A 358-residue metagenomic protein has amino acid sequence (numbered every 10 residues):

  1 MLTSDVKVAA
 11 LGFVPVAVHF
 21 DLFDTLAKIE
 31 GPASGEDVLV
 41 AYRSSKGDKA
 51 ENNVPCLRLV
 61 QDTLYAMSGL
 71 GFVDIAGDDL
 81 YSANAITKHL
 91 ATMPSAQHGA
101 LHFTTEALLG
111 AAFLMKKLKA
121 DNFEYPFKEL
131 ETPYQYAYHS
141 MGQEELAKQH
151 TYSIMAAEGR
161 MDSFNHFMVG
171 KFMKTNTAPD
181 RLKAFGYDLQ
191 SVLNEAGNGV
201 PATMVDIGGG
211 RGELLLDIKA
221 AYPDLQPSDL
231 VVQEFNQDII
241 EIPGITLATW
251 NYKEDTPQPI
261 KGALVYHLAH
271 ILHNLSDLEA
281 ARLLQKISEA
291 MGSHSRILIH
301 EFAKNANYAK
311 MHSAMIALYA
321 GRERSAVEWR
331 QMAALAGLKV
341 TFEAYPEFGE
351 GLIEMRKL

Functional and structural regions predicted by a protein language model:
M1-E145, V200, G337, E347-F348 (+1 more regions): N-terminal accessory segments
A9, A50-E51, N274, M315-A317: Short, contiguous strand/loop micro-motifs
V16, N274-D277, E323: Short, solvent-exposed loop/helix junctions and linker helices that flank or host conserved functional motifs
D21, A66, F113, S163 (+3 more regions): Amphipathic alpha-helical segments that form well-ordered structural scaffolds and often line/cohere around active
S34-D37, K88, M93-I299, A303-N307 (+2 more regions): Conserved adenosyl
R296-A336, V340-A344: C-terminal alpha-helical "lid/dimerization" subdomain adjacent to the S-adenosyl-L-methionine
L352: Short hydrophobic/aromatic beta-strand element in the GNAT-like acyltransferase core that lines or flanks the acyl-donor
